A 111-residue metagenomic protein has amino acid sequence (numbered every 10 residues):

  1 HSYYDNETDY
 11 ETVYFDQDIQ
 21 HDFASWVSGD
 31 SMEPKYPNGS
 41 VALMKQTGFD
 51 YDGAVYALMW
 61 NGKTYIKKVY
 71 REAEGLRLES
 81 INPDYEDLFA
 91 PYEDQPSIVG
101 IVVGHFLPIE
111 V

Functional and structural regions predicted by a protein language model:
H1-N38, G104-V111: Short, positionally conserved secondary-structure boundary motifs
S31-K35, K45-F49, E93: Short, surface-exposed secondary-structure edge patches
M59-Y65, P96-S97: Short coil-to-beta-strand transition motifs
R71-V111: Glycine- and charge-enriched low-complexity intrinsically disordered segments
